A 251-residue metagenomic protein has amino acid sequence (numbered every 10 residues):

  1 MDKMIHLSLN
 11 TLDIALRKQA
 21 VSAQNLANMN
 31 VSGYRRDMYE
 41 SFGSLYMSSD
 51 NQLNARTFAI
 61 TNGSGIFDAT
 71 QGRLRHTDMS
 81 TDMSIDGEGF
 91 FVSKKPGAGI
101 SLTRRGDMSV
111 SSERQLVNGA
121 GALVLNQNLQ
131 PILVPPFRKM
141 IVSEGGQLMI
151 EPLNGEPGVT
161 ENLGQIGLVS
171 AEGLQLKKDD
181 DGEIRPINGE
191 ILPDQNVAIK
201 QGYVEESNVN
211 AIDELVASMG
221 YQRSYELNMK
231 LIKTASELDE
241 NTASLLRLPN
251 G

Functional and structural regions predicted by a protein language model:
M1-G251: Amphipathic alpha-helical polymerization modules
